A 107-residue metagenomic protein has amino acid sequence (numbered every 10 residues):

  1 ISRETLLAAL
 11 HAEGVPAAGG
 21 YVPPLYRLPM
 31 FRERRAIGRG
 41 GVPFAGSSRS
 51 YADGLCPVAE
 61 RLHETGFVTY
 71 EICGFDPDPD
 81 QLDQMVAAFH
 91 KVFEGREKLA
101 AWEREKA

Functional and structural regions predicted by a protein language model:
I1-D53: Conserved PLP-binding catalytic core of the aspartate aminotransferase-like
E33-A107: PLP-dependent enzyme catalytic core of the Aspartate aminotransferase-like
